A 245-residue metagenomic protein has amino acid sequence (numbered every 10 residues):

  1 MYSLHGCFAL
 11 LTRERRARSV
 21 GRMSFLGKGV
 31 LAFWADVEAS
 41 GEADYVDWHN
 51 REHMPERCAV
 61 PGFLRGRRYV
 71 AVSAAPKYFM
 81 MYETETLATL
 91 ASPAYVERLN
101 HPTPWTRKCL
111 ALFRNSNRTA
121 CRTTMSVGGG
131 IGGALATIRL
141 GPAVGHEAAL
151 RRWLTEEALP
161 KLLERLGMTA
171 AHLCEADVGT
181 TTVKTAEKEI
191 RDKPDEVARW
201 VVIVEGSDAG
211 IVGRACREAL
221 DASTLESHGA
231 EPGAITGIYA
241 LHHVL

Functional and structural regions predicted by a protein language model:
L11-R15: N-terminal polybasic/positive-inside topogenic patches
G21-L245: Macromolecular interaction modules
